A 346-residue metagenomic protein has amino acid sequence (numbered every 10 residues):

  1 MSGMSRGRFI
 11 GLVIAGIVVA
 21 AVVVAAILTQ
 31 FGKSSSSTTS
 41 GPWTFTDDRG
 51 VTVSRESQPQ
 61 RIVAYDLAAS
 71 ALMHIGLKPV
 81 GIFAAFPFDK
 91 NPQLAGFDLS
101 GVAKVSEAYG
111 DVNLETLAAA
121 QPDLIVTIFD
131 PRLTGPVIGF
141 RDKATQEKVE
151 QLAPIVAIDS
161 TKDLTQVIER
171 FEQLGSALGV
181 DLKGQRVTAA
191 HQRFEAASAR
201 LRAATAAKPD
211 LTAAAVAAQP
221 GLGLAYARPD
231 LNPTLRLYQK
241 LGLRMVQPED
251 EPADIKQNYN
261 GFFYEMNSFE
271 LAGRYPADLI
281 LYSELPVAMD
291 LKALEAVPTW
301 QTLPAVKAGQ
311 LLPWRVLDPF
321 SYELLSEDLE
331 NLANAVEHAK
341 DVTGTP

Functional and structural regions predicted by a protein language model:
M1-V18: N-terminal export and membrane-targeting signals
V23-P42: C-terminal region of N-terminal signal peptides and the immediate post-cleavage residues of exported proteins
D47-R49, V105-N113, A253, N258-S268: Short helix-initiation/N-cap motifs at beta->coil->alpha
R61, Y65-A120, L124-I125, F129-I138: A short, structured surface patch at a secondary-structure boundary
F88, P131-A144, A157-Q173, D210-Y238 (+2 more regions): Extracytoplasmic ligand-binding site segments that recognize negatively charged/polar headgroups
Q146-G221, Y322-P346: Extracytoplasmic substrate-binding proteins
Q151, Q166-V167, L271-P346: Structured C-terminal subdomain patch of bacterial secreted/periplasmic proteins
R186, A227-F263: Alpha-helical, coiled-coil/dimerization segments enriched in small aliphatic residues
